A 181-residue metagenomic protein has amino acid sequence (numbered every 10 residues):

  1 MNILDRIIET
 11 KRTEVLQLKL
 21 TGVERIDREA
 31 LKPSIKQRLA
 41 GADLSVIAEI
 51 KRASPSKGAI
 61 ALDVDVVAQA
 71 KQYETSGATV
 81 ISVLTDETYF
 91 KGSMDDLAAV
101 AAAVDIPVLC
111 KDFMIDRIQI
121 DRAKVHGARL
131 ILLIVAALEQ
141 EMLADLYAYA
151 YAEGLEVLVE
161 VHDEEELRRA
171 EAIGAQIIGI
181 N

Functional and structural regions predicted by a protein language model:
M1-V108, I115, Q140, Y151-G174: Conserved N-terminal beta1-alpha1 strand-loop-helix module at the mouth
P107, D112-M114, I120, I131: Short acidic catalytic loops
Q119-A137, L143: A short alpha/beta connector and helix-capping loop motif
I177-N181: Catalytic-face loop-and-helix region of soluble metabolic enzyme cores
